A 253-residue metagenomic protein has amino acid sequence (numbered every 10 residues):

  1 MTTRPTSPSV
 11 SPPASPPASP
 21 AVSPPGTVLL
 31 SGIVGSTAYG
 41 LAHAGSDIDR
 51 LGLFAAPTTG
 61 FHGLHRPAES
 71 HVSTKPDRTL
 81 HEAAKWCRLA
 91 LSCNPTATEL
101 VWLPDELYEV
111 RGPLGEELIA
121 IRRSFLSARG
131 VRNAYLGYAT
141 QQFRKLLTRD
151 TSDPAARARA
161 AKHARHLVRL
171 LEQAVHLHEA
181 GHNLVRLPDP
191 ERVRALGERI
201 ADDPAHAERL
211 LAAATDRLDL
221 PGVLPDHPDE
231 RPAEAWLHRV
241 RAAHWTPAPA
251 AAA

Functional and structural regions predicted by a protein language model:
M1-S7, G45, A248-A252: A broadly tuned "polar low-complexity/structure-edge" signature
T2-R4, P20-E109: An N-terminal structural lobe/cap that precedes and organizes the functional/catalytic core across diverse proteins
S7-S11, S15, S19: Long, intrinsically disordered low-complexity tandem-repeat segments
P8, P24, R159-K162: Short, surface-exposed loop and linker segments with low hydrophobicity and enrichment for Pro/Ser/Thr
C93-A97, A174, G181, P221 (+2 more regions): Short secondary-structure junctions and interdomain/linker hinges
E109-R239: Conserved nucleotidyltransferase catalytic core and NTase-mimicking acidic/glycine-rich helix/loop elements in nucleic
L237-A253: A cross-kingdom marker for long, charged
